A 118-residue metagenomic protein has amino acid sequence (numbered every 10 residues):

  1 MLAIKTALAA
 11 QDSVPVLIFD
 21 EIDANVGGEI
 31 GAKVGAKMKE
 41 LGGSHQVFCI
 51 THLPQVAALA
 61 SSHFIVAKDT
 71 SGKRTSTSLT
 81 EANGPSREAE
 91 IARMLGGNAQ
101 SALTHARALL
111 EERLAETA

Functional and structural regions predicted by a protein language model:
M1-L17, L41: GG-anchored amphipathic helix commonly corresponding to the ABC/SMC/Rad50 NBD signature/C-loop
K5-A7, A24, S71: Short, glycine-/Ser/Thr-/acidic-enriched flexible segments
A10-D12, A24-A32: Conserved D-loop-proximal element of ABC-family nucleotide-binding domains
D20-E21: Walker B catalytic acidic pair
E29-A118: C-terminal lobe/lid and adjacent interdomain/linker elements of RecA-like ASCE P-loop ATPase modules
